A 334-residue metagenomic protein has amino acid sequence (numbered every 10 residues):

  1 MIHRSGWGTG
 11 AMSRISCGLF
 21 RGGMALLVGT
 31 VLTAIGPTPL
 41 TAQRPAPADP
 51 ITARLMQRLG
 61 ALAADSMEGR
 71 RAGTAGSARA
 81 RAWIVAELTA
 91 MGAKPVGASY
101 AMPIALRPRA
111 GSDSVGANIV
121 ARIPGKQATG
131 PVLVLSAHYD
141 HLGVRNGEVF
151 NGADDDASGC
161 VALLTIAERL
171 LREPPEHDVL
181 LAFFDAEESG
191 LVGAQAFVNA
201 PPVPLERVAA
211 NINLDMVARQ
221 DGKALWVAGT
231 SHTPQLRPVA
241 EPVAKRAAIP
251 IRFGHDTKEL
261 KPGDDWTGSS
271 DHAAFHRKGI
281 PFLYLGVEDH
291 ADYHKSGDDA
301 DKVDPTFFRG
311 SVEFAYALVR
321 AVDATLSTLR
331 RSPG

Functional and structural regions predicted by a protein language model:
R21-G36: Bacterial N-terminal signal peptides
R44-D49, D65-A75, A105-A110, G147-D156 (+5 more regions): Second-shell loop/turn segments in exported
P50, R54-Q57, A61, A75-A90 (+10 more regions): Extracytoplasmic/secreted proteins, especially bacterial periplasmic and envelope-associated proteins
G60, R70-I123, G254: A non-catalytic alpha/beta surface segment that caps or lines the substrate-entry region of metallo-dependent hydrolase
A121, L135-G190, A315: Alpha-helical metal-binding/catalytic segments enriched in His/Glu/Asp
E168, H290-G334: His/Asp/Glu-rich mid-to-C-terminal helical/loop segments that flank catalytic regions of hydrolases
P174, F184-Y284: Metal-dependent peptidase/peptidase-like ectodomains
G263-S311: Zn-dependent metallopeptidase/amidohydrolase metal-coordination segment
